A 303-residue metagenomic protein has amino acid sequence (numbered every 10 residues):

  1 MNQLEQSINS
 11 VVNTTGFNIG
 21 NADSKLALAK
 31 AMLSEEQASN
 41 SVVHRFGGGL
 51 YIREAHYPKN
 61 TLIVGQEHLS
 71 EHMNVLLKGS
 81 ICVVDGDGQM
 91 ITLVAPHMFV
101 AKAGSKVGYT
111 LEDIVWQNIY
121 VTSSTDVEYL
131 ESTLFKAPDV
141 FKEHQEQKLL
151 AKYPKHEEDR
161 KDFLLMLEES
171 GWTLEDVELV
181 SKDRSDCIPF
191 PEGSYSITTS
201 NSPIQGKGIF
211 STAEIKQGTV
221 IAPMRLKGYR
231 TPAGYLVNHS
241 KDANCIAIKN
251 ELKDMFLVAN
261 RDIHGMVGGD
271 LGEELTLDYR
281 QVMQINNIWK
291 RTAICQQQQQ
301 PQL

Functional and structural regions predicted by a protein language model:
M1-E54: A short, N-terminal "cap"/entry segment at the start of jelly-roll beta-barrel domains of the cupin/DSBH fold
E54, D85-S105: Short acidic-glycine-tyrosine-enriched beta hairpin
Y57, L76, L93, I215 (+1 more regions): Short, well-ordered loop/turn sites that connect or cap secondary structure elements
T61, P96-H97, T219, E273: Structural motif
G65, V84, A101, P223 (+1 more regions): A generic structural signal for residues embedded in beta-strands
H68-D87: Glycine- and acidic-residue-biased ligand/ion/polar-headgroup-sensing regions
L111-K155, R291-L303: Double-stranded beta-helix
E146-L303: Conserved catalytic SET/PR domain of SAM-dependent protein methyltransferases, capturing the structural core that binds
